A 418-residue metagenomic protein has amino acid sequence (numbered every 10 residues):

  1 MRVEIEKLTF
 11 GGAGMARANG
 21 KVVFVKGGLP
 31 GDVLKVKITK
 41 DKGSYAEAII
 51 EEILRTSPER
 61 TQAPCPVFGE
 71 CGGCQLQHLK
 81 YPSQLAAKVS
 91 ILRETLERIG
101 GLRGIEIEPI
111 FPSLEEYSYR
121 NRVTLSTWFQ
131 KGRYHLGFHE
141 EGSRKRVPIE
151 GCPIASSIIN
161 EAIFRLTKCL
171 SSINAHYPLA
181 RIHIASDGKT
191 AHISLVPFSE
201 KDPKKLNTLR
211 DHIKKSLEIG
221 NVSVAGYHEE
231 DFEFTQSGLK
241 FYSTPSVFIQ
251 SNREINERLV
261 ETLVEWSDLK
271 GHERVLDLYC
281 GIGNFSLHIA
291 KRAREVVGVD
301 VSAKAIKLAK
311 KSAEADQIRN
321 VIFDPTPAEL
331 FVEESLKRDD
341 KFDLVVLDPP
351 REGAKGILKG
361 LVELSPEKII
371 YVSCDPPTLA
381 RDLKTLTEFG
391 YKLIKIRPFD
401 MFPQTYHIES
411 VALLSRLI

Functional and structural regions predicted by a protein language model:
M1-L347, E352-A354, K359: Accessory RNA-recognition modules of RNA-modification enzymes
G27-L29, T405-I408: Short glycine/proline-enriched turns and hinge-like loops at secondary-structure junctions
S44, A86, A380, T405-Y406: Non-catalytic, surface-exposed connector residues within folded enzymatic/regulatory domains
R122, H407-V411: Short hydrophobic/aromatic beta-strand or adjacent loop that forms the aromatic wall/cage of a ligand/substrate-binding
D324-T405, I418: S-adenosylmethionine
V411-I418: Conserved beta strand-loop-helix elements of the APE1-like EEP
